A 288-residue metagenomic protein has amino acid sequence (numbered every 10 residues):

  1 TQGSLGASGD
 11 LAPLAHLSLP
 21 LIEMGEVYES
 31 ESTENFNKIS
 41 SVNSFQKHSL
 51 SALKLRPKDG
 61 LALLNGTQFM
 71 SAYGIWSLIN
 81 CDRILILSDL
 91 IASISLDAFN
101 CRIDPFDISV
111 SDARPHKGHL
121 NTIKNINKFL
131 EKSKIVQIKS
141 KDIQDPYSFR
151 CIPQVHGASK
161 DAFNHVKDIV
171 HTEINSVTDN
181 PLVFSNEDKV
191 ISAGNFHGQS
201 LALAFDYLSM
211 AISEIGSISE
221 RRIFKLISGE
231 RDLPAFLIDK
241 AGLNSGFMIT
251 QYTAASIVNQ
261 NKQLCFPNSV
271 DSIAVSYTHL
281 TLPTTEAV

Functional and structural regions predicted by a protein language model:
T1-S109: Active-site cavity-forming subdomains of large catalytic enzyme subunits
S4-L17, V166, E173-S269: Glycine-rich anion/phosphate-binding loop at the beta-strand->alpha-helix junction
G9, L55, L61-G66, Y73-L87 (+7 more regions): Catalytic cores of large soluble enzymes that bind and process phosphate-bearing ligands
P13-P20, A62, F69-W76, N80-R83 (+11 more regions): Alpha-helical scaffold segments in soluble metabolic enzymes
L96-S217: Accessory "access/gating" subregions that flank catalytic or transport cores
I273: Structured beta-strand/loop patches that form or line metal/cofactor-binding pockets in enzymes
T278-T284: Conserved small/polar residues in nucleotide/adenosyl-binding loops
